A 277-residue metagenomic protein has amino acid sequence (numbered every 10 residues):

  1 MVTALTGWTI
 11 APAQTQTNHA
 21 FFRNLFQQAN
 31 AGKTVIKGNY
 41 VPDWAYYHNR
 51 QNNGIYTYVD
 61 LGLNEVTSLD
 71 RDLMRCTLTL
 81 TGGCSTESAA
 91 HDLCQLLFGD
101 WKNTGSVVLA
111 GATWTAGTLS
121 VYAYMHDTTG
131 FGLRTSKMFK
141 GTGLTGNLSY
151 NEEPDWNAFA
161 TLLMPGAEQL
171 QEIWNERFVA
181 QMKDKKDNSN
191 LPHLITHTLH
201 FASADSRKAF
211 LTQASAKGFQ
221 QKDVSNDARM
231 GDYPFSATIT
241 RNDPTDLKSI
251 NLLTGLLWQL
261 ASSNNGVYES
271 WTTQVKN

Functional and structural regions predicted by a protein language model:
M1-Q16: Bacterial Sec-dependent N-terminal signal peptides
T15-N277: Long, contiguous binding/interaction regions
